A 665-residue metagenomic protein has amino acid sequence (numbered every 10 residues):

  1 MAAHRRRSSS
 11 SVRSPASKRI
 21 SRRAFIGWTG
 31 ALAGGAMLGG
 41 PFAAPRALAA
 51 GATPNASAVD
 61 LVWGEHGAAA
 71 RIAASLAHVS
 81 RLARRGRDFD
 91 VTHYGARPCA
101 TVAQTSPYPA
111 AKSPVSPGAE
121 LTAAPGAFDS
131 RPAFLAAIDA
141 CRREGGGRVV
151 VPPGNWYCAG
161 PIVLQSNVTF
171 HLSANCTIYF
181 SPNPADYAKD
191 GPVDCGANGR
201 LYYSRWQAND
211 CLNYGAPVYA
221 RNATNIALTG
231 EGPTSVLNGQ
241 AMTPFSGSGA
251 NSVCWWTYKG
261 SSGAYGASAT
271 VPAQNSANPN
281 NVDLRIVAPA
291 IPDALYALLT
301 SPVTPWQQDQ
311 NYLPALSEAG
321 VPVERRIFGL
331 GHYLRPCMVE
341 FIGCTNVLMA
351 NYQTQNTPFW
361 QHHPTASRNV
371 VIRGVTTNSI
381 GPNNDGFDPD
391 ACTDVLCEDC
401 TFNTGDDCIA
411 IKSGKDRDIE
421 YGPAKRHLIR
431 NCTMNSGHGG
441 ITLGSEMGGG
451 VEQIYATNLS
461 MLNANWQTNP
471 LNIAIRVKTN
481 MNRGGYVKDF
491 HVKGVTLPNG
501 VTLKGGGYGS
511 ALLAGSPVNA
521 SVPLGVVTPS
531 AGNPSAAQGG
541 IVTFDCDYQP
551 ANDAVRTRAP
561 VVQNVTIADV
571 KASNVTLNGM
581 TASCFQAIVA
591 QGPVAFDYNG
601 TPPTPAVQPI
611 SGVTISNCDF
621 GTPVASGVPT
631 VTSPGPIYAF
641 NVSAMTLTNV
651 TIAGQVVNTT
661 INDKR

Functional and structural regions predicted by a protein language model:
A2-R7, R13, K18-T169, S173-G343 (+9 more regions): Extracellular "leader-to-stem" segments immediately downstream of a signal peptide or signal-anchor in secreted/lumenal
A124-P125, R326-F328, D385-G386, D418-I419 (+2 more regions): Outer-membrane beta-barrel domain signature
I138-C141, C158-Q165, W360-A366, D399 (+4 more regions): Short, T/G/N/S-enriched strand-turn elements that build extracellular solenoid repeat scaffolds
G146, A159-G160, S181-N183, Q240-T243 (+12 more regions): Short glycine/acidic-rich loop motifs that flank beta-strands on beta-rich extracellular proteins
A174-N175, T224-S235, T345-Q355, R368-S379 (+9 more regions): Right-handed parallel beta-helix
G414, G444-E446, N480, D547: Active-site beta-loop-alpha junctions enriched in small/polar residues
W466-R665: Extracellular beta-rich repeat passengers
